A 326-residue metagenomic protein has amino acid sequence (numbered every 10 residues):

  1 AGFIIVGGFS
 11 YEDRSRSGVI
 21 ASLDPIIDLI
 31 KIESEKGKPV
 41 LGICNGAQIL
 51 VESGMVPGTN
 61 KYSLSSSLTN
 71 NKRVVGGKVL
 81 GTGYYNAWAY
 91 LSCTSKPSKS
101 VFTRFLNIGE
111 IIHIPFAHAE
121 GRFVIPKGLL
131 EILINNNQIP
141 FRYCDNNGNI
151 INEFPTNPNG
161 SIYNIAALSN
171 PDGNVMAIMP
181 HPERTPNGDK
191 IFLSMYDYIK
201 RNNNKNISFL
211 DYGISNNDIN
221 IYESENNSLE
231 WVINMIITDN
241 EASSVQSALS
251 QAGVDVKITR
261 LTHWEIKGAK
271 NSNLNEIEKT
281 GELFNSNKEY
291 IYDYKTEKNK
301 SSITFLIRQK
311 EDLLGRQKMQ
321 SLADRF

Functional and structural regions predicted by a protein language model:
A1, Y143-D145, I258-L261: A generic structural motif
A1-V19, L29, E110-H113, R122-P126: Extended, subdomain-level signal for the structured scaffold at the beginning of enzyme domains
G2-F3, G37-V40, N174-M176: Beta-sheet entry/capping signal
I4-V6, G42-C44, A117, M179: Short beta-strand segments
S10-S98: Cysteine-nucleophile active-site neighborhood
A21, P25, N86, G160-Y163 (+4 more regions): Conserved active-site and cofactor/substrate-binding residues in soluble primary-metabolism enzymes
L29-I32, S66-E223: Amide-donor transfer/coupling interface in amidating biosynthetic enzymes
H118, R201-F326: Non-catalytic terminal accessory/regulatory regions of metabolic enzymes
